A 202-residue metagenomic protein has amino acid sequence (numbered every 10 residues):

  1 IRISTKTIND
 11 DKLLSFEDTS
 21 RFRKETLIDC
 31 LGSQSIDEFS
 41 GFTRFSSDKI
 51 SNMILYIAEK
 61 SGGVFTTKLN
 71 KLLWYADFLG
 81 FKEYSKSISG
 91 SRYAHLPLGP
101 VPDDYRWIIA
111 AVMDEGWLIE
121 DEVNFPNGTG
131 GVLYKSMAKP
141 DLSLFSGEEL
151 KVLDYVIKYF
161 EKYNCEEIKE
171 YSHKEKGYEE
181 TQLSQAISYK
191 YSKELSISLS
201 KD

Functional and structural regions predicted by a protein language model:
I1-D202: Domain-edge interaction signal
